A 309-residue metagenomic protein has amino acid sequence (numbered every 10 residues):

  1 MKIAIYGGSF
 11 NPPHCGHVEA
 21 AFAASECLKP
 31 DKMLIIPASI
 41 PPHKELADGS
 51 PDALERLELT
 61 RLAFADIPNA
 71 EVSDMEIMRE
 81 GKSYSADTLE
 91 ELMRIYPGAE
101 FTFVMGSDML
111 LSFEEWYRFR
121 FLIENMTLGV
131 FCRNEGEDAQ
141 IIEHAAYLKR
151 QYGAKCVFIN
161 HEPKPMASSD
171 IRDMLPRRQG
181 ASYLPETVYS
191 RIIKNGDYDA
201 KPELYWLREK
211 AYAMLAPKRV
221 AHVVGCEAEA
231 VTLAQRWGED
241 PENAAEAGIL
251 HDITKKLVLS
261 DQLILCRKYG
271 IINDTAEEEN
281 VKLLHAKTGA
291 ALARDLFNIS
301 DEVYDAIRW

Functional and structural regions predicted by a protein language model:
M1-E203: Nucleotidyltransferase catalytic core that binds NTPs
H14-H17, H43, H222, H251 (+1 more regions): Histidine-centered active-site/metal-ligand motif
S50-E55, R79-S83, P217, A221 (+4 more regions): Residues at secondary-structure transition points
D170, M174, W206, K210 (+2 more regions): A general alpha-helix detector
A200-L215: Extreme N-terminal tail/first-helix region
E209-A213, R236-W309: Divalent metal-dependent catalytic cores for phosphoryl transfer on phosphate-bearing substrates
